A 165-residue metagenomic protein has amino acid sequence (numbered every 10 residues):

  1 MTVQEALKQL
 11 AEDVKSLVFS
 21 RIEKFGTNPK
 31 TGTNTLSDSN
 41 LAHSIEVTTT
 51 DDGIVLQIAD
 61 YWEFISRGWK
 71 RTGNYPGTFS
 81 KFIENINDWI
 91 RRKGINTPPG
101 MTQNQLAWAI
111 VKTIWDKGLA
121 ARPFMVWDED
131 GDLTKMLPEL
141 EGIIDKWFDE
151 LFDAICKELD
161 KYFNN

Functional and structural regions predicted by a protein language model:
M1-T48: Charge-rich, low-complexity N-terminal segments
L36-N165: Charged, low-complexity interaction tracts
